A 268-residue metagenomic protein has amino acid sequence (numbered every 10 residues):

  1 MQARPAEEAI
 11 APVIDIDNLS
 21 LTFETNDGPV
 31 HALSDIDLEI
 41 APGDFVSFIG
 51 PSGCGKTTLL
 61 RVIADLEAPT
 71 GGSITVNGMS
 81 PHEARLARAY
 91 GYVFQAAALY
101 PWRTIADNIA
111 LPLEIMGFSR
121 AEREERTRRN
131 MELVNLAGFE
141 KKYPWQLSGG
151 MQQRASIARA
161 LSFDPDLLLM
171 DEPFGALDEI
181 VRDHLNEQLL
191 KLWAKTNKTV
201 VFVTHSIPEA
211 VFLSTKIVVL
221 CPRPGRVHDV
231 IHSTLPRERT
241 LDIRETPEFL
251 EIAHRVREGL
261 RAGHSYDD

Functional and structural regions predicted by a protein language model:
I49-P51: The feature captures the beta-strand-to-loop junction immediately N-terminal to the Walker
A64: Helix-to-loop junction immediately C-terminal to a conserved catalytic motif
G72-H82: Conserved ABC transporter NBD signature motif
R103-A110: Short coil-to-helix segment of the ABC ATPase nucleotide-binding domain corresponding to the Q-loop/switch region
E114, A121-F139, K191: Conserved ABC ATPase "signature" region
K142-W145, F163: Conserved signature/switch motifs of ABC ATPase nucleotide-binding domains
L168-D171: Catalytic Walker B motif of ABC-type/P-loop ATPase nucleotide-binding domains
